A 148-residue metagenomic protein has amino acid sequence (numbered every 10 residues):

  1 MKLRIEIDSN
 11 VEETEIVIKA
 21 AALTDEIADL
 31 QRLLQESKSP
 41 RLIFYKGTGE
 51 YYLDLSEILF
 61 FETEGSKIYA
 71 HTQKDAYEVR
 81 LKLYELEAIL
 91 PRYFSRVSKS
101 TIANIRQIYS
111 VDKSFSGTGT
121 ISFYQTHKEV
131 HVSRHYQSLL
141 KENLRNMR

Functional and structural regions predicted by a protein language model:
M1-A28: N-terminal regulatory/sensing modules of transcriptional regulators
S9, A22, T48, L83 (+1 more regions): A broadly conserved detector of short glycine/acidic/proline-rich loop/turn motifs that flank catalytic sites and bind
E26-Q125, E129: Conserved binding/recognition cores within well-folded domains
H127, H131-V132, S138-L139: C-terminal structural segments of small proteins and small subunits
N146-R148: N-terminal low-complexity, intrinsically disordered tails enriched in Ser/Pro/Gly and acidic/polar residues
